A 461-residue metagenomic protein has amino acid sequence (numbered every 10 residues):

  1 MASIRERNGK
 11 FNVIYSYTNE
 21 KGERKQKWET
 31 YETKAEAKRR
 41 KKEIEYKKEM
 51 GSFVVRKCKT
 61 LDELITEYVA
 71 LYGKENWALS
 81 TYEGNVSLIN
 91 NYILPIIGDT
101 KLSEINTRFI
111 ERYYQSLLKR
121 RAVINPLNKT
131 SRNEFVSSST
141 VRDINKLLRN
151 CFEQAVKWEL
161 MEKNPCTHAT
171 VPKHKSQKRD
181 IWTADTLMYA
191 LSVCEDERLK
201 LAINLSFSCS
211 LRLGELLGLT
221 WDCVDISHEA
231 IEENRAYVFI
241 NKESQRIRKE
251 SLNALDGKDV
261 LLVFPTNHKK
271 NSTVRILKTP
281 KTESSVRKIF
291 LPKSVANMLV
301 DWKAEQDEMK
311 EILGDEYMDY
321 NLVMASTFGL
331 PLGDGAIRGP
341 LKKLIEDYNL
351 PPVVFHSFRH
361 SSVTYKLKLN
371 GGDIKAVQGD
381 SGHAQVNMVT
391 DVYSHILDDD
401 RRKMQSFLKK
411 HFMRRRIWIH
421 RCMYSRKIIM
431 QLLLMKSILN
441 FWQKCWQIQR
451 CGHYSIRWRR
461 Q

Functional and structural regions predicted by a protein language model:
S3, A70-W158, S176, L330-A336 (+1 more regions): N-terminal core-binding DNA-recognition domain of tyrosine site-specific recombinases/integrases
R5-N12, Y17-R108, A304-D319, D398 (+1 more regions): N-terminal DNA-binding module of tyrosine recombinases/phage integrases
I14-Y17, H268-I276, T282-L350: Active-site/catalytic core of tyrosine-dependent DNA strand-transfer enzymes
L127, S131-S138, R142-I144, K157 (+6 more regions): Basic, Lys/Arg- and aromatic-enriched nucleic-acid-binding interface segment
S139, K157, N204, S208 (+5 more regions): C-terminal catalytic core of tyrosine-transesterase DNA break-rejoin enzymes
V156-P165, I226-E232, R246-L252, D301-D315 (+1 more regions): Proline-centered turn/helix-capping motifs that create local helix->coil transitions or kinks
K173, I181, E232, K242-R246 (+1 more regions): Catalytic-site neighborhood detector that most strongly recognizes the C-terminal catalytic loop/helix of tyrosine
I226-Y237, K242-E283, V295, S406-Q461: C-terminal secondary-structure termini that scaffold catalytic or DNA-interacting sites
